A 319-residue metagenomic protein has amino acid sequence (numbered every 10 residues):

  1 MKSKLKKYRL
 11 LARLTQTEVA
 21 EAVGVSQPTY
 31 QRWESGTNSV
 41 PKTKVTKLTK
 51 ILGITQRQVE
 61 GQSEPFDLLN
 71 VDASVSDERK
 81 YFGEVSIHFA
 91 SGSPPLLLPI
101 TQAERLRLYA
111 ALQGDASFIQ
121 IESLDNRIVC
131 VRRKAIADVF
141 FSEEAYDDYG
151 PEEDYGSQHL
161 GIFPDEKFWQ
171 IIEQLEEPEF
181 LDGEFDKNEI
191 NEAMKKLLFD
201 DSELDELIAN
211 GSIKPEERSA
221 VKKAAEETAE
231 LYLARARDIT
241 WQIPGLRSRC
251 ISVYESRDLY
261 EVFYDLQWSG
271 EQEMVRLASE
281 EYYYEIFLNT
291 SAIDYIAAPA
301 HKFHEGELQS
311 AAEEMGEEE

Functional and structural regions predicted by a protein language model:
S3-A22: Short basic helix-loop element that most often maps to the first helix and adjoining turn of HTH DNA-binding modules
L5, V19-A20, Y30-W33, V59: Conserved hydrophobic/aromatic packing and binding residues within compact polymer-binding modules
G24-V40: Recognition helix of helix-turn-helix/homeodomain-like DNA-binding domains that insert into the DNA major groove
T43-Q58: DNA major-groove recognition helix of helix-turn-helix/homeodomain DNA-binding modules
G61-V85, K302-E319: Short, charged recognition helix plus adjacent turn of helix-turn-helix-like nucleic-acid-binding domains
P65-R127: Helix-turn-helix/homeodomain-like alpha-helical modules used for DNA recognition and transcription-factor dimerization
R132-S142, F287-A298: Phosphoinositide-dependent membrane-docking surfaces
A145-R235: Surface-exposed beta-loop interaction hotspot
